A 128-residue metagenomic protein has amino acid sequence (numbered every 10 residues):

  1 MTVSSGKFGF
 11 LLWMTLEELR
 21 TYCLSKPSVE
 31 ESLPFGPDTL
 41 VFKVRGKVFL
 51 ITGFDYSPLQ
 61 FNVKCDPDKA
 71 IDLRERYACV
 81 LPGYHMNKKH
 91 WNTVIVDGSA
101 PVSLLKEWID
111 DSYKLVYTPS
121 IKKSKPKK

Functional and structural regions predicted by a protein language model:
T2-K128: Charge-dense, helix-prone N-terminal extensions
